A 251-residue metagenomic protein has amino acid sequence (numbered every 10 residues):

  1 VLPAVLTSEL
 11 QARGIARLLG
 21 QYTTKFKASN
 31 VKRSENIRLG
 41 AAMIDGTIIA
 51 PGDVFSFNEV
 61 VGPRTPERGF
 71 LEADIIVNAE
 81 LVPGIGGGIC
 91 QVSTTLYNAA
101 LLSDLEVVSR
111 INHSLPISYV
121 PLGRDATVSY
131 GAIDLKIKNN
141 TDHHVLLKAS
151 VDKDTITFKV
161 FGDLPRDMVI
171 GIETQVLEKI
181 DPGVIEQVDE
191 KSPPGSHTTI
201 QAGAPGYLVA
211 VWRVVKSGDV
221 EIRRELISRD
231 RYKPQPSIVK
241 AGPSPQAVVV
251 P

Functional and structural regions predicted by a protein language model:
V1-P251: Well-ordered beta-sheet/strand-loop patches within structured domains
